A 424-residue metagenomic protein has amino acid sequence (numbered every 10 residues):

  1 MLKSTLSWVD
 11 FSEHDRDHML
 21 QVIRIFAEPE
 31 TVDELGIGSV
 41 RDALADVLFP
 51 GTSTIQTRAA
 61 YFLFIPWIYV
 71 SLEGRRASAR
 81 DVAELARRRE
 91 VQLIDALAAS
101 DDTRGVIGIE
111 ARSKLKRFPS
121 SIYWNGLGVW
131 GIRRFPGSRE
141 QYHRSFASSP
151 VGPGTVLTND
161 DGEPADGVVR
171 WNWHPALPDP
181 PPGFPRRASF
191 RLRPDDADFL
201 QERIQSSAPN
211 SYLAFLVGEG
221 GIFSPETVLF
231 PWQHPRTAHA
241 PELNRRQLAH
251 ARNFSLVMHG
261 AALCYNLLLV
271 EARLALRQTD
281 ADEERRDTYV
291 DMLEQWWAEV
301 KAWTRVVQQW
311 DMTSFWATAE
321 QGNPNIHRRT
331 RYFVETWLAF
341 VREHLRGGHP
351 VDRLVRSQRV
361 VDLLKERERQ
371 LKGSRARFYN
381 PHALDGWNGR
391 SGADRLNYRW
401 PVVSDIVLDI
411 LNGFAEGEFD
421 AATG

Functional and structural regions predicted by a protein language model:
M1-G424: Non-catalytic recognition/regulatory regions in large multidomain proteins
